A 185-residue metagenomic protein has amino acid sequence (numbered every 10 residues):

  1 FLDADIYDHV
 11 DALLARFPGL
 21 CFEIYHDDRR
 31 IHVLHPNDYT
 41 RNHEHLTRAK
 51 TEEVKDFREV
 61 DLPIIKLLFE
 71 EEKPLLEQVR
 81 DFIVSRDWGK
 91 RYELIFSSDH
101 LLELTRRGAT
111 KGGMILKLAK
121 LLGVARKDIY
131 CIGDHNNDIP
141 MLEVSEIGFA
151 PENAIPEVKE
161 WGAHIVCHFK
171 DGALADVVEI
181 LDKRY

Functional and structural regions predicted by a protein language model:
F1-D8: Glycine/small-residue-rich loop that forms an oxyanion/phosphate-binding "nest" at active or ligand-binding sites
L2, E71, V166: Catalytic cores of large soluble enzymes that bind and process phosphate-bearing ligands
D8-H9, R16-I132, I139: Conserved acidic, metal-coordinating active-site core of Asp-based, Mg2+-dependent phosphoryl-transfer enzymes
L14-R16, K159: Anion (oxyanion) recognition and catalysis
D87, E103-Y185: Mg2+-dependent phosphoryl-transfer enzymes with acidic/Ser/Thr/Gly-rich catalytic loops
